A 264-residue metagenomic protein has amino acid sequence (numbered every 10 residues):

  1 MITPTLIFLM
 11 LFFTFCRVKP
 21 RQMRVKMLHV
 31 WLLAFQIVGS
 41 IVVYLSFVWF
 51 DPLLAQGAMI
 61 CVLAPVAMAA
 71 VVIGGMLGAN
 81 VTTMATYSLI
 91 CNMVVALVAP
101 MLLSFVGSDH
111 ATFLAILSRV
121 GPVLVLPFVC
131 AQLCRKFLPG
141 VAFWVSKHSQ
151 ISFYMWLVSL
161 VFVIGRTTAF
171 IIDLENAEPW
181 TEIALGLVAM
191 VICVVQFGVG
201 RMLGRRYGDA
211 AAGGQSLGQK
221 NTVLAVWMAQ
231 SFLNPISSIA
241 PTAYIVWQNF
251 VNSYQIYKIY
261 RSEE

Functional and structural regions predicted by a protein language model:
M1-E264: Alpha-helical transmembrane segments of multi-pass small-molecule/ion transporters
